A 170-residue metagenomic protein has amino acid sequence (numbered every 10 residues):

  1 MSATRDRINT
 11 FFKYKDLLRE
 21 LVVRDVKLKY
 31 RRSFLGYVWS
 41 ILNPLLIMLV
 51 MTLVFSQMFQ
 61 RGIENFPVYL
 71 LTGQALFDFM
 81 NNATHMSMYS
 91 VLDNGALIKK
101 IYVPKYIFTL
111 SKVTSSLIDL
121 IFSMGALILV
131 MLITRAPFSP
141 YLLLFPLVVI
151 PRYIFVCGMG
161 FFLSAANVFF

Functional and structural regions predicted by a protein language model:
M1-F170: Hydrophobic transmembrane alpha-helices and immediately adjacent juxtamembrane helices of multi-pass inner-membrane
